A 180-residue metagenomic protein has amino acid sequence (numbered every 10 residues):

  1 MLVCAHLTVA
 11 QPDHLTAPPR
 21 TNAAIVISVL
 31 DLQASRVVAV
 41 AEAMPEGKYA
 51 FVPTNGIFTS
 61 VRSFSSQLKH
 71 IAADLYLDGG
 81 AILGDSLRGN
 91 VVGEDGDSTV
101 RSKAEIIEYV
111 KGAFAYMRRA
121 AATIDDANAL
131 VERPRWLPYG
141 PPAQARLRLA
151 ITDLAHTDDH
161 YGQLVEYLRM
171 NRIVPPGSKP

Functional and structural regions predicted by a protein language model:
M1-L2: Sec-dependent N-terminal signal peptides
T8-P12: Boundary at the C-terminal end of the N-terminal hydrophobic targeting segment
D13-I27: Short, low-complexity N-terminal intrinsically disordered segments enriched in polar/charged residues
I27, D31, S35-V38, A50-E94 (+1 more regions): Short, contiguous alpha-helical
R36, V40-A41, G79, A113-Y116 (+1 more regions): Well-ordered alpha-helical scaffold segments within catalytic/enzyme domains
P45-Y49, L83, A122, D126: Short, flexible helix-adjacent loops and helix caps
S98-L137, A145-D158: Acidic/histidine-rich alpha-helical segments that form the ligand environment of transition-metal centers
